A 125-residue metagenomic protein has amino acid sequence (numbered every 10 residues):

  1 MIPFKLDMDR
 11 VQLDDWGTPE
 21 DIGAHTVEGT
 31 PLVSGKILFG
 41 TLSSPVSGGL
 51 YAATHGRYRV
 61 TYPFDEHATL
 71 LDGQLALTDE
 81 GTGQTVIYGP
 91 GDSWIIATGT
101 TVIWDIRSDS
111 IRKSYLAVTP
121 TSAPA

Functional and structural regions predicted by a protein language model:
M1-P45: A short, N-terminal "cap"/entry segment at the start of jelly-roll beta-barrel domains of the cupin/DSBH fold
I37-Y62, A97-T98: Conserved short histidine dyad/triad with adjacent acidic residue
A53, Y62-L77: Short, conserved beta-strand element in jelly-roll/cupin
G56, P90-G91, G99, D109: Tight coil/turn sites that cap or link beta-strands
T82-T98: Short acidic-glycine-tyrosine-enriched beta hairpin
I103-R107: Short, exposed beta-strand-loop hairpins at the edges of beta-sheets in extracellular/periplasmic proteins
S108-P124: A short hydrophobic beta-strand segment most commonly corresponding to one strand of the jelly-roll/cupin
